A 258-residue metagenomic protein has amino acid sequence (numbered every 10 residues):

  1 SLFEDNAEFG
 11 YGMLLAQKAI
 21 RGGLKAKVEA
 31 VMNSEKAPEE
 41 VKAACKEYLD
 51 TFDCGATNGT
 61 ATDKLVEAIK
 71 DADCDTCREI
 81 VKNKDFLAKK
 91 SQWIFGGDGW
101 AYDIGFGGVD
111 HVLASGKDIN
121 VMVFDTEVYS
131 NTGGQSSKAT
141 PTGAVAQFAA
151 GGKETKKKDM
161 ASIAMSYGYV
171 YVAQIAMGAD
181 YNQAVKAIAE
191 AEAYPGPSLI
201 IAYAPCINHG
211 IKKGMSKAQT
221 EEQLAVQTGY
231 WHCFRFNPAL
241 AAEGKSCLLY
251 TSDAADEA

Functional and structural regions predicted by a protein language model:
S1-V123, Y129, G134-G143, A150-T155 (+1 more regions): Cofactor-binding active-site loop characterized by glycine-rich and histidine/acidic residues
C74, I80-V81, A88-W93, D103-I119 (+1 more regions): Glycine-rich ThDP/TPP pyrophosphate-binding loop and its adjacent helix/strand module within ThDP-dependent enzymes
Y250-E257: Conserved small/polar residues in nucleotide/adenosyl-binding loops
